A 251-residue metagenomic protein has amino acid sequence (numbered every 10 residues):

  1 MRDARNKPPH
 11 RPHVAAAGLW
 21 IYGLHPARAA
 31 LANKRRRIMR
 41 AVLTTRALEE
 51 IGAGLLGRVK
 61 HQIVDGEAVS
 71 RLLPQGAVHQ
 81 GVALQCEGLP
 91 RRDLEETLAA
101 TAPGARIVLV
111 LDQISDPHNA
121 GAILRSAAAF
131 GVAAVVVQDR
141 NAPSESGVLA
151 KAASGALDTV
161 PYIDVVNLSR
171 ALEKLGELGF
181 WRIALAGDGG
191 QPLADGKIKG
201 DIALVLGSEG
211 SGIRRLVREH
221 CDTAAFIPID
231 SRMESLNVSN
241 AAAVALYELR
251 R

Functional and structural regions predicted by a protein language model:
M1-A99: N-terminal positively charged helical leader segments and presequences
R28, N33, A128-A129, A150-A156 (+1 more regions): Structured adenosyl-cofactor binding patch, chiefly the S-adenosyl-L-methionine
R46-A47, G66-V69, D139-A142, D188 (+1 more regions): Short, ordered loop/turn segments at secondary-structure junctions
G76-E87, A153-L157, P161-I163, K199-G207: Short basic, glycine-rich beta-strand/loop surfaces that mediate nucleic-acid
T101-G190: RNA substrate-binding interface of SAM-dependent RNA methyltransferases
H118-A122, I213, V238: Short glycine/serine/threonine-rich phosphate/pyrophosphate-binding segments that cradle anionic phosphate groups
I183-M233, N237: Active-site/ligand-binding-proximal alpha/beta "capping" segment
